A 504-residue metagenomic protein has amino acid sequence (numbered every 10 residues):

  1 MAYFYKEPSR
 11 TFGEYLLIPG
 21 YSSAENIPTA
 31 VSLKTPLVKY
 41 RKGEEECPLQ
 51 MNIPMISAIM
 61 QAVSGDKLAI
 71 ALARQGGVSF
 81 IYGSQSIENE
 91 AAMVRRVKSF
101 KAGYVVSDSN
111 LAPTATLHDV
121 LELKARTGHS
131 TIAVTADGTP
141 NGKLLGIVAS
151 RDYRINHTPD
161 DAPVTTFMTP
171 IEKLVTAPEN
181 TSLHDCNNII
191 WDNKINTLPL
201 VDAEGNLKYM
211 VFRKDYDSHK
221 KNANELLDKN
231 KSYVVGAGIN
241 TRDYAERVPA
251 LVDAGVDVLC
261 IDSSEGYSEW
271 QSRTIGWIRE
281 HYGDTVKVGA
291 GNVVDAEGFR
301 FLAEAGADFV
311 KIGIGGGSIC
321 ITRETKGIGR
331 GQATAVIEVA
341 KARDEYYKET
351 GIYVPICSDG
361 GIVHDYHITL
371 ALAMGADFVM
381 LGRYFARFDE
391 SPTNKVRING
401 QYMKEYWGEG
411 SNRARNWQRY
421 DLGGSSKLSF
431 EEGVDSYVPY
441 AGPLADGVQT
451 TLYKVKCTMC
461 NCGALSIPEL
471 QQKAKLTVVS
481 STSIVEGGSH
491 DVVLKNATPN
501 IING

Functional and structural regions predicted by a protein language model:
M1-Y21, S109-L111, A177-P178, H184-N188 (+3 more regions): Alpha/beta catalytic cores of nucleotide-metabolism and tRNA/nucleoside-modifying enzymes
T29-M51, A58-M60, N89-H129, V134-D137 (+5 more regions): Bateman/CBS regulatory modules and CBS-like beta-alpha motifs in cytosolic regions of diverse proteins
E44-P48, A73, K98, L121-A125 (+8 more regions): Surface-exposed amphipathic alpha-helices with a cationic face
P48-S57, G103-D108, I171, D228-A237 (+3 more regions): Short beta-strand/loop segments at the ligand-binding rim of alpha/beta enzyme cores
K67-I70, Y244-A254, V288, V294-I312 (+1 more regions): Catalytic cores of alpha/beta
R74-N89, V256-S268, D308-K326, I362-K395: Glycine-rich phosphate-binding active-site loops on the catalytic face of alpha/beta enzymes
F80-Q85, N110-L111, T131-T135, T176-A177 (+6 more regions): Catalytic beta/alpha-barrel core
Q85-R95, N141, N156-D161, N206-L226 (+5 more regions): Active-site-adjacent beta->alpha loops and helix N-cap segments on the catalytic face of soluble alpha/beta enzymes
